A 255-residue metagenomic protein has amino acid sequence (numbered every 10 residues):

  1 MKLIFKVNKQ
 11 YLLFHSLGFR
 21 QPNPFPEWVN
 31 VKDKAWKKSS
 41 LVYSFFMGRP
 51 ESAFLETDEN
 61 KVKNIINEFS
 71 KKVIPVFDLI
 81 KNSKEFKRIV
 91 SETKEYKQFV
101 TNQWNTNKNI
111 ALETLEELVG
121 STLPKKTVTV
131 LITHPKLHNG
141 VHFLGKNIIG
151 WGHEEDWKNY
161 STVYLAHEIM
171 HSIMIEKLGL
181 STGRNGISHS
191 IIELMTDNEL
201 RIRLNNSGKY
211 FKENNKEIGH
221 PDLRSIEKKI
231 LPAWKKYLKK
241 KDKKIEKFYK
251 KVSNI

Functional and structural regions predicted by a protein language model:
M1-N30, G183-E227: Post-HExxH zinc-binding segment in Zn-dependent metallohydrolases
M1-V90, K94-E95, V100-T101: N-terminal low-structure segments adjacent to metalloprotease catalytic domains across cellular compartments
V42-Y43, L131-H134, I169: Alpha-helical, largely C-terminal catalytic domains that coordinate divalent metal ions via clustered Asp/Glu/His
I65-E68, K72, V76, F99 (+5 more regions): Charge-rich, solvent-exposed alpha-helical interaction surfaces
K84-L144, I202-Y210: Auxiliary, metal-adjacent structural segments of Zn-dependent hydrolase domains
G150-L165: Short pre-active-site segment immediately N-terminal to the catalytic Zn-binding motif
V163-G179: Active-site recognition of the HExxH zinc-binding catalytic motif
N205-I255: Long, well-structured alpha-helical subdomains associated with metal-dependent extracellular/ecto-lumenal hydrolases
